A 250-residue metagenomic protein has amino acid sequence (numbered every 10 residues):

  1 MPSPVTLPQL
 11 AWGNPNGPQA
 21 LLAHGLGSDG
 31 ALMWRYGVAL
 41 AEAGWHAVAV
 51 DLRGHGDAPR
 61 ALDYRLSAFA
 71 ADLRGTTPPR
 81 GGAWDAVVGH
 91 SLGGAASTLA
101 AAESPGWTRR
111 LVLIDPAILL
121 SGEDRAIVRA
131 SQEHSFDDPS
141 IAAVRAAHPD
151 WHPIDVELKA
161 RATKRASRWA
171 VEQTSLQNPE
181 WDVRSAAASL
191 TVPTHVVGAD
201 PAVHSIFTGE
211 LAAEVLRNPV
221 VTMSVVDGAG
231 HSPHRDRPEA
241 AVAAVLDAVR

Functional and structural regions predicted by a protein language model:
P2-W12: A short loop-to-beta-strand scaffold at the N-terminal edge of the catalytic core in hydrolase folds
L10-P59: Conserved HGGG/HGGXW glycine-rich cap/lid loop of the alpha/beta-hydrolase fold
E42, H46-V88, A229, A243: Active-site loop/oxyanion-hole signature of alpha/beta-hydrolase fold enzymes
G89, G93, S97: Gly/Ala-rich beta-loop-alpha elbow adjacent to hydrolase catalytic centers
T98-A102, W107-P139: Flexible "cap/lid" loop of the alpha/beta hydrolase fold
E123-I127, F136-S189: Conserved alpha/beta-hydrolase catalytic His-Asp/Glu region
V197-A229: Conserved loop-alpha-helix segment in the C-terminal half of the alpha/beta-hydrolase fold that carries the catalytic
A229-P238: Catalytic histidine-centered segment of alpha/beta-hydrolase-like enzymes
